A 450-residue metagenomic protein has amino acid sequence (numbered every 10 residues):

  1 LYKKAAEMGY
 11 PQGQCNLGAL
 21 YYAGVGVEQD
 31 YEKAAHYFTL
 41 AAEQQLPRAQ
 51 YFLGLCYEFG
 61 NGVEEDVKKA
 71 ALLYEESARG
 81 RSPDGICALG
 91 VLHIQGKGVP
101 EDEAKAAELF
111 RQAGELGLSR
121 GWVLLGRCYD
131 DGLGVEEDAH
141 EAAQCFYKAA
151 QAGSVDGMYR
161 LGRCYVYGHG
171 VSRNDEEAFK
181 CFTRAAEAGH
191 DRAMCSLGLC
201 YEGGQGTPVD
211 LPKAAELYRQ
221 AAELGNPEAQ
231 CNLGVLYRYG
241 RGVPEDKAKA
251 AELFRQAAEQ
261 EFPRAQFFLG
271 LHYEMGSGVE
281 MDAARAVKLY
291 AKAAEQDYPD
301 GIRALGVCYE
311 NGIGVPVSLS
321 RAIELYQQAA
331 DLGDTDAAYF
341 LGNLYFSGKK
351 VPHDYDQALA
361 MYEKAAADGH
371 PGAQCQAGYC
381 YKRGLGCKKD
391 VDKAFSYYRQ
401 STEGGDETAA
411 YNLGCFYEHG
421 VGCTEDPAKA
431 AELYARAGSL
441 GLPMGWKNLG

Functional and structural regions predicted by a protein language model:
L1-M8, L440, N448-G450: Low-complexity/repetitive intrinsically disordered segments
K3-K4, N61, K68, E75 (+14 more regions): Intrinsically disordered, low-complexity polyampholyte segments enriched for Lys and acidic residues
A5, L40-A41, E76-S77, Q112-A113 (+9 more regions): Canonical positions in the second alpha-helix
E7-P11, A23-V25, D30, Q44-L46 (+29 more regions): Short helix-capping/linker turns of helical repeat alpha-solenoids
N16-A23, F52-F59, A88-Q95, L124-D131 (+10 more regions): Hydrophobic face of amphipathic alpha-helices that form TPR/SEL1-like repeat modules and related alpha-solenoid
